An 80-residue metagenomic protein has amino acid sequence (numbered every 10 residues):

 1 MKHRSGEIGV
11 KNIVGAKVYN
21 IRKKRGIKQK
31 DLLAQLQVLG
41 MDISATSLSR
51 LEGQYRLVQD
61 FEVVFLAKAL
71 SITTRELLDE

Functional and structural regions predicted by a protein language model:
M1-R25: A short, Lys/Arg-rich alpha-helix, primarily the initiator
S5-G6, S49-L51: Short, contiguous strand/loop micro-motifs
I13-A16, I27, D31, I43 (+1 more regions): Residue-level signal for the short linker/turn that defines the boundary of a DNA-recognition helix
G26-R50: Short alpha-helical DNA-recognition segment
Y55, Q59-E76: DNA major-groove recognition helix of helix-turn-helix/homeodomain DNA-binding modules
